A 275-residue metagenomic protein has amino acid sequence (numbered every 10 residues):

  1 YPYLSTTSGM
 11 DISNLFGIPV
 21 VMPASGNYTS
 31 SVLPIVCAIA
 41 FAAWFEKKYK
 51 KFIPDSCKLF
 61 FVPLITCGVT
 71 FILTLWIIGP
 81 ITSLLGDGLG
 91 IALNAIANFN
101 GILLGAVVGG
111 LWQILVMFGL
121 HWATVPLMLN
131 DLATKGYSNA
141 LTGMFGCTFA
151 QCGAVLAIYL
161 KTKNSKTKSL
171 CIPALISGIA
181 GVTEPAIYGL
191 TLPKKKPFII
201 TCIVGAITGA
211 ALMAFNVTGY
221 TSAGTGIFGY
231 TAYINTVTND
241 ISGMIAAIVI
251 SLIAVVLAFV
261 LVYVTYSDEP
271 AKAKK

Functional and structural regions predicted by a protein language model:
Y1-K47, I207-A210: Early transmembrane hairpin of solute transport permeases
G9-V21, T82-I96, L127, G224-V237: Membrane-interface helix termini and inter-helical loops of multi-pass transporters
G17-S30, P54-K58, L93-F99, T238-I248: Interfacial loop-to-helix junctions that mark the boundaries of transmembrane helices in multi-pass membrane
I18-M22, I102, N130, S165 (+2 more regions): Transmembrane alpha-helical segments and their short flanking loops that form helix-hairpins/helix-helix interfaces
S30, P34, A38, A42 (+18 more regions): Alpha-helical transmembrane segments in multi-pass membrane proteins
E46-G119: Core mid-bundle transmembrane helix pairs that form the ion/substrate translocation pathway in diverse multi-pass
T74, G109-H121, L132-S138, S177-A180 (+1 more regions): Transmembrane alpha-helix interface/packing and boundary motifs in multi-pass membrane proteins, characterized by
V125, L129-I207: Helix-loop-helix junctions within the multi-pass membrane cores of secondary transporters/permeases
